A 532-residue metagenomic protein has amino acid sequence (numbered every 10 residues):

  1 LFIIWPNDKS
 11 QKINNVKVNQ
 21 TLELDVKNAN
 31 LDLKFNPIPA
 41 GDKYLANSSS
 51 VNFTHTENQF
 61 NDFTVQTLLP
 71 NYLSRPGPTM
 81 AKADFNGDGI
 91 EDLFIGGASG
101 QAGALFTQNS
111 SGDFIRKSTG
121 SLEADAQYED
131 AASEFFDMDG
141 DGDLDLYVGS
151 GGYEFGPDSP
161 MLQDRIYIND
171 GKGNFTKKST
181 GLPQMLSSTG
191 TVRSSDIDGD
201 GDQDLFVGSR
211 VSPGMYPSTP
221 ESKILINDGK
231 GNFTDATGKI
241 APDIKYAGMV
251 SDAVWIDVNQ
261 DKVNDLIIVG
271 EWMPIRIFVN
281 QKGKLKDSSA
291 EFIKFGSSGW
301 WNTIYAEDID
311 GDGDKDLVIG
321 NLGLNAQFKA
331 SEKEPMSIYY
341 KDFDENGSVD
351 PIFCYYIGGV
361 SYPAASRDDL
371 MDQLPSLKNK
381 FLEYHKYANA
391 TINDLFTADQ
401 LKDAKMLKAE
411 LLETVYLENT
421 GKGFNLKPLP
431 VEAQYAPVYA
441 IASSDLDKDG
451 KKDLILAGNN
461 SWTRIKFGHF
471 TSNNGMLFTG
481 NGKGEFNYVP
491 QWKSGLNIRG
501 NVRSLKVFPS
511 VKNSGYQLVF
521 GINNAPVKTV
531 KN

Functional and structural regions predicted by a protein language model:
F2-N532: Beta-propeller-forming repeat regions
